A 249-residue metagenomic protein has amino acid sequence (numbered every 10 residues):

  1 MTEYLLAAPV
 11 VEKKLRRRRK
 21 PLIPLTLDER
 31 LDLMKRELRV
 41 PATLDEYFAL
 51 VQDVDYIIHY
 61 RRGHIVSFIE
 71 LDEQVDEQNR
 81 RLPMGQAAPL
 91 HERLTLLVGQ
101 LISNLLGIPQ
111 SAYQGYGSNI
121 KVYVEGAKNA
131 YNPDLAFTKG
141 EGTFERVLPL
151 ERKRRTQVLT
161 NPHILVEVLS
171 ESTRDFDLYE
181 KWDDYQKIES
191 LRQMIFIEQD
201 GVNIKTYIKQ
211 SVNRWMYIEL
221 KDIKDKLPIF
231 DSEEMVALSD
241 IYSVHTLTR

Functional and structural regions predicted by a protein language model:
T2-R249: Gly/Pro/Ser/Thr-rich low-complexity, intrinsically disordered segments predominantly at protein N-termini
